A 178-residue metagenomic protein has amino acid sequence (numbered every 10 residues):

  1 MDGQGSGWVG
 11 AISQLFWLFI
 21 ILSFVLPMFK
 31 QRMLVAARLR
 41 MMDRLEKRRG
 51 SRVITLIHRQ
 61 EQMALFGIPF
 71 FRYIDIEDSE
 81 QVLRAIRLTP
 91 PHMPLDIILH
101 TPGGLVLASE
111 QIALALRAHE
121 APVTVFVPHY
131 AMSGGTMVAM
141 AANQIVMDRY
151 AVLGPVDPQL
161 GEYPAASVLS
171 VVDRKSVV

Functional and structural regions predicted by a protein language model:
M1-Y130, M140-V178: Terminal-region recognition feature
M132-T136: Acidic, divalent-metal-coordinating active-site segment for phosphoryl/phosphodiester hydrolysis, typified by short
